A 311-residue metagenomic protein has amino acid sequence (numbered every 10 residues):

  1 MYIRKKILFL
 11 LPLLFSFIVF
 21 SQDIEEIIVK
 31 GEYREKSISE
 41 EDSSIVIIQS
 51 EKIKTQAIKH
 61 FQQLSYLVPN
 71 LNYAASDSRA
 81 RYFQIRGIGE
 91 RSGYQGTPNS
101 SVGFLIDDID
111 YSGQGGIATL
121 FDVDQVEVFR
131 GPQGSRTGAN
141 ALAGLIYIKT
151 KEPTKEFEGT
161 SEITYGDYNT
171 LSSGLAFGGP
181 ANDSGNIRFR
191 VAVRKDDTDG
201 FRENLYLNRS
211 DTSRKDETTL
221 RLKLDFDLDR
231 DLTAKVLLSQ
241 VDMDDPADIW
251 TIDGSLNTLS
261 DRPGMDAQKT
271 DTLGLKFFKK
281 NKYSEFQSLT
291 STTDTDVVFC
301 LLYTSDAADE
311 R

Functional and structural regions predicted by a protein language model:
E25, R81, G144, F157 (+3 more regions): Hydrophobic, lipid-facing positions within transmembrane beta-strands of outer-membrane proteins
E26-K54, R81-F83, V102: N-terminal periplasmic "start-of-domain" segments of outer-membrane beta-barrel proteins
I45, I53, L64-S65, V126-G131 (+2 more regions): Non-catalytic regulatory/gating segments with a bias toward low-complexity or hydrophobic composition
F61-L64, Y82-Q84, L105, V128 (+2 more regions): N-terminal periplasmic accessory domains that precede and gate Gram-negative outer-membrane beta-barrel machines
Q62, Y66-I109: Extracytoplasmic beta-strand/coil segments of soluble accessory domains associated with Gram-negative outer-membrane
G93-Y94, S101-P132: Short acidic/polar hinge/loop motifs at secondary-structure boundaries that mediate gating or recognition
E158-T160, Y165-T198, R202, Y206-D245: Transmembrane beta-barrel wall of Gram-negative outer-membrane proteins
R209, S213-S305: Outer-membrane beta-barrel domain signature, strongest for Gram-negative TonB-dependent receptors and also present
